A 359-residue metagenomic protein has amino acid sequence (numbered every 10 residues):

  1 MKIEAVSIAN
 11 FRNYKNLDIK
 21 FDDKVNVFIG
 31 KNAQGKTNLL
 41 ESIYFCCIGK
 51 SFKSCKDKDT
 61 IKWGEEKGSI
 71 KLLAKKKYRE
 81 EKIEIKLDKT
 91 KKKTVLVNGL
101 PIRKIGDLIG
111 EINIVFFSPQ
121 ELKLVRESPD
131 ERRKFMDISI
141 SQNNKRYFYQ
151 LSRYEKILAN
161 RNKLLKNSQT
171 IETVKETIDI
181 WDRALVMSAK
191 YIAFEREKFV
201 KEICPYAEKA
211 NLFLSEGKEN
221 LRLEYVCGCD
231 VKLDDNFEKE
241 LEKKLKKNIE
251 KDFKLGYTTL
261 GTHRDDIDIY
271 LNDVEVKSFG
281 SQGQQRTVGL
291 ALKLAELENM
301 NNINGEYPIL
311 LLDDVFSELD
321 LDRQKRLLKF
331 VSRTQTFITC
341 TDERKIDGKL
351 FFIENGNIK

Functional and structural regions predicted by a protein language model:
M1-K31, Q169-I309, E318, D322 (+3 more regions): Conserved NTPase motor "head" modules and their coupling/switch loops across ABC/AAA+ ATPases, GTPases, and GHKL ATPases
K36: Conserved lysine of the Walker
Y44: Helix-to-loop junction immediately C-terminal to a conserved catalytic motif
C47-K123, P129-E131, I140-Y147, C204 (+2 more regions): Nucleotide-state sensing region of NTPase/ATPase domains
K77-R79, K86-T90, D322-K359: C-terminal lobe/lid and adjacent interdomain/linker elements of RecA-like ASCE P-loop ATPase modules
G106-I114, S118-M187: A conserved P-loop NTPase coupling/switch region
D313-V315: Walker B catalytic acidic pair
